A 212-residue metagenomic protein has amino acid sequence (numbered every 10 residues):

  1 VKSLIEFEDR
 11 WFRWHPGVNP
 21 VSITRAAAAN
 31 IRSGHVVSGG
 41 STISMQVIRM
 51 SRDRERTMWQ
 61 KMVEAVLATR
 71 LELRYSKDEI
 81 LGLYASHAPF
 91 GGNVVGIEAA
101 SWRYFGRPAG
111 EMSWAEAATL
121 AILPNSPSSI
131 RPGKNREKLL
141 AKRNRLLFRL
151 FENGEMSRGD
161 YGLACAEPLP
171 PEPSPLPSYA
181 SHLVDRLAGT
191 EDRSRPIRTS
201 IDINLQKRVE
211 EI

Functional and structural regions predicted by a protein language model:
V1-I43, V95-A100, F105: Flexible, acidic/glycine-enriched loop-and-adjacent beta/alpha segments that face the extracytoplasmic/periplasmic side
H35-I212: Non-catalytic, structured segments within soluble enzyme domains
